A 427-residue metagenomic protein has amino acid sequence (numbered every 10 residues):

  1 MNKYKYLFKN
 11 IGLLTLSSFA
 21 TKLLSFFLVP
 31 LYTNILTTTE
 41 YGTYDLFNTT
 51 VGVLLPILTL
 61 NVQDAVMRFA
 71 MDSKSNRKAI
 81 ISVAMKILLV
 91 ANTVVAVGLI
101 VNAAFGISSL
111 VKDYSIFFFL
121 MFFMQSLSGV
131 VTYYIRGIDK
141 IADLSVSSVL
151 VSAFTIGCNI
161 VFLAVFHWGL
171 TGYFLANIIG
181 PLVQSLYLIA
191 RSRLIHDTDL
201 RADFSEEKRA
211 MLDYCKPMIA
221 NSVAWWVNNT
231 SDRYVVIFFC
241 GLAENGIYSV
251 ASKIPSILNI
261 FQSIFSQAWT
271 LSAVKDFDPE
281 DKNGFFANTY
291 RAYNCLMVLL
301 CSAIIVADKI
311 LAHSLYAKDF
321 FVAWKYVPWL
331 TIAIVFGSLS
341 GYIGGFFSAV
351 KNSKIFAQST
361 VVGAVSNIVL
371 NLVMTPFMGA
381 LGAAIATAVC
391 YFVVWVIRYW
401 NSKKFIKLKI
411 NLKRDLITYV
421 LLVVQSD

Functional and structural regions predicted by a protein language model:
M1-K3, L7, I116, A142 (+4 more regions): Interhelical loop/hinge segments that connect adjacent transmembrane helices in multipass membrane
Y4-Q63, A96, I100, M121 (+6 more regions): Signature of the first transmembrane helix
N10-S25, V151, Y173-L188, S192 (+3 more regions): Transmembrane helical elements of multi-pass membrane transporters/channels
F19, L58, S82-K112, A287-G337 (+2 more regions): Alpha-helical transmembrane segments of multi-pass membrane transport and lipid-handling proteins
L58-K74, A251-Y290, G344-A349: Helix-loop junctions and terminal segments of transmembrane helices in multi-pass membrane transport/translocation
F69-D72, M124-S148, V274, T331-V362 (+1 more regions): Membrane-interface junctions at transmembrane-helix termini in multi-pass inner-membrane proteins
I116, S145-L194, V361-N367, A380-N401: Hydrophobic alpha-helical transmembrane segments
G363-S366, K413-D427: Transmembrane alpha-helical segments of multi-pass transport proteins
